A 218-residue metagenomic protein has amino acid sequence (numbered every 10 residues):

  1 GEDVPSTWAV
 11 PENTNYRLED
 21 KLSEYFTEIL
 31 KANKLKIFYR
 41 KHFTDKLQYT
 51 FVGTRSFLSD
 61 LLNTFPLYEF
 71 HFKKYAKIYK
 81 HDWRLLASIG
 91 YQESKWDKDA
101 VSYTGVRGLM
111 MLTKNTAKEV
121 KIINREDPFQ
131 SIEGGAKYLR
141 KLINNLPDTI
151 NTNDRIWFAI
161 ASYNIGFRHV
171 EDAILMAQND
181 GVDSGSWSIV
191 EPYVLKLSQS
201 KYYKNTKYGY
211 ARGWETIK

Functional and structural regions predicted by a protein language model:
E2, P11-T14, Q92-K95, N115-A117: Solvent-exposed coil/turn segments that connect beta secondary-structure elements in extracytoplasmic/periplasmic
V4-K46, P66: Extended ligand-binding regions for polar small-molecule ligands
T7-V10, D20-K21, W157-K218: Catalytic and substrate-binding regions of cell-wall glycan-acting enzymes that process beta-1,4-linked
K46-K95, F129, L146-I150: Export/targeting segments at the very N-terminus of extracytoplasmic proteins
Q48-G53, S94-V101, L142-D148, I165-D180: Secretory-pathway/luminal and periplasmic proteins that interact with or process carbohydrate-rich
K77, K118, K137-N144, R168: Short glycine/serine- and small hydrophobic-enriched flexible loop segments
D82-S88, R107, N153-A161: Alpha-helical scaffolds flanking conserved acidic
D99-I123, F129-R140: Substrate-binding/active-site groove segments that recognize and process beta-1,4-linked N-acetyl-hexosamine
